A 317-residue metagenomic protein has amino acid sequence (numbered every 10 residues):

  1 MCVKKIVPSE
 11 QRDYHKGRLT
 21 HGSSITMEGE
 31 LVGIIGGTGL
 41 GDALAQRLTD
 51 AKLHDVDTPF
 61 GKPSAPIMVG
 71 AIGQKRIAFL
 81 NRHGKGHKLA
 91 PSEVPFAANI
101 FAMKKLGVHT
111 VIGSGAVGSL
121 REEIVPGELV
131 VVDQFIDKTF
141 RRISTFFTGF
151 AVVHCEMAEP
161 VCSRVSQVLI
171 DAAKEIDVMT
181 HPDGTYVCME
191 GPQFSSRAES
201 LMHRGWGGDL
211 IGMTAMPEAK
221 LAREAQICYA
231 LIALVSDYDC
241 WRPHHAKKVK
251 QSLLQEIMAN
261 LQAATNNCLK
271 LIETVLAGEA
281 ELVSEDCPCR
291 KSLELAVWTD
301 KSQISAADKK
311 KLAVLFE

Functional and structural regions predicted by a protein language model:
I25-A158: Metabolite-binding pocket within alpha/beta catalytic cores that recognizes anionic/polar moieties
K104-G107, R204, R223: Non-catalytic positions within long, well-ordered alpha-helices that form the structural scaffold/packing of enzyme
R164, V168-M179, K270-G278: Generic non-transmembrane alpha-helical segments
I176-D209, W298: Active-site/ligand-binding-proximal alpha/beta "capping" segment
M213-L254: Zn-dependent metallopeptidase/amidohydrolase metal-coordination segment
W241-L293: His/Asp/Glu-rich mid-to-C-terminal helical/loop segments that flank catalytic regions of hydrolases
S284-E317: A short, charged, Gly/Pro-tolerant segment at domain boundaries
